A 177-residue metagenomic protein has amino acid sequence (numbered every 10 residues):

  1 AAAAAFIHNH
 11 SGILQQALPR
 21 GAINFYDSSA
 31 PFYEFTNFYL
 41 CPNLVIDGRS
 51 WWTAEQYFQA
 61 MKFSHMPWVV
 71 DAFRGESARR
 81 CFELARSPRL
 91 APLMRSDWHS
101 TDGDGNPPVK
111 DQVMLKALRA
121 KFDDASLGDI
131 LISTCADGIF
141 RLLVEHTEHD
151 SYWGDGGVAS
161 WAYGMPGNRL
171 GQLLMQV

Functional and structural regions predicted by a protein language model:
A2-V177: Charged, low-complexity intrinsically disordered segments
